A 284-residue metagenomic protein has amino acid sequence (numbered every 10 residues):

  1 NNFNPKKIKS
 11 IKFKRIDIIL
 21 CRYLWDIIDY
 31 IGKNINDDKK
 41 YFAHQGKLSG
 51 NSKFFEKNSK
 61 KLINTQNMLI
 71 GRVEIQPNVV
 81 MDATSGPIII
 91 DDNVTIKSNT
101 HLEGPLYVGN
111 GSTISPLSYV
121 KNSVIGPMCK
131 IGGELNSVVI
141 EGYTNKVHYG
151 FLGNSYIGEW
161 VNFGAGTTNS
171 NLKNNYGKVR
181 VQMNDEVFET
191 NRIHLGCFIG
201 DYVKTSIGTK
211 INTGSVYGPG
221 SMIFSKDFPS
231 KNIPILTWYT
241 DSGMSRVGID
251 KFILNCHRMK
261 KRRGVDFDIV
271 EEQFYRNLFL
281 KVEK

Functional and structural regions predicted by a protein language model:
N1-K61, K226-K284: Terminal amphipathic alpha-helical/low-complexity segments used for targeting or macromolecular assembly
K47-G158, K173-N174, M183, E189 (+2 more regions): Extended beta-solenoid/beta-helix repeat architectures
P116-L117, P127-E283: Glycine-rich hexapeptide-repeat left-handed beta-helix
